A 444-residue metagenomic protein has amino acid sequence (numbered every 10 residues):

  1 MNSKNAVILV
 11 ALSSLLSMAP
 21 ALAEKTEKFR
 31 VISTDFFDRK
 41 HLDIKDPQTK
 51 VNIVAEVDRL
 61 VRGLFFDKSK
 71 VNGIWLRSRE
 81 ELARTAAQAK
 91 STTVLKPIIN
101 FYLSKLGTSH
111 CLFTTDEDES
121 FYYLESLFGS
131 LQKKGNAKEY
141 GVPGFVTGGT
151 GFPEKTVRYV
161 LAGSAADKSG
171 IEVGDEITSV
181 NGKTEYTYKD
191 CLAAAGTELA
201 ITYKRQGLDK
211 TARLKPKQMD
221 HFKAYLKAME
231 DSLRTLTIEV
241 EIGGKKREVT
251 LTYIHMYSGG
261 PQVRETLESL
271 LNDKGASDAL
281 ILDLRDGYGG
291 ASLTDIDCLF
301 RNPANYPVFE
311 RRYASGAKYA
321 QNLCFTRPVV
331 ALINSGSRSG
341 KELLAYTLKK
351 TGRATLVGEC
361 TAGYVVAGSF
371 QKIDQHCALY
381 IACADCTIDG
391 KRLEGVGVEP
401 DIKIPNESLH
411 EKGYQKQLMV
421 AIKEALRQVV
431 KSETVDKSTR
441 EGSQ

Functional and structural regions predicted by a protein language model:
M1-I8: Bacterial N-terminal signal peptides that target proteins for export
L9-S17: Bacterial N-terminal signal peptides
A21-A23: Boundary at the C-terminal end of the N-terminal hydrophobic targeting segment
V57, Y102, A166, G174 (+7 more regions): Terminal peptide-recognition signature
S69-P153, Q206-V240, V430-G442: Extended, small/polar residue-biased N-terminal targeting/export presequences and adjacent propeptide/linker tracts
A87-V94, D167, I171-D209, E268 (+1 more regions): PDZ domains, with a preference for the canonical peptide-binding region formed by the helix
K133-Y186, G260-P261: PDZ/PDZ-like domain segments forming the peptide/carboxylate-binding groove, activating on the N-terminal beta-strands
A195-D374, H410, L426: Cleft-lining beta-strand/loop regions that shape enzyme active-site pockets
